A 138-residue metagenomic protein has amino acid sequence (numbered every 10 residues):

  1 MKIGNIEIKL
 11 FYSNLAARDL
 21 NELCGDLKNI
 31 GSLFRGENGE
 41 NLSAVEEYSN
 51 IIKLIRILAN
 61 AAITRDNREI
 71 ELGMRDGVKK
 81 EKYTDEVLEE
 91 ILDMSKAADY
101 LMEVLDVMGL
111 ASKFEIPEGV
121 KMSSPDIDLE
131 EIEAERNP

Functional and structural regions predicted by a protein language model:
M1-L15: Short, extreme N-terminal segment that most often corresponds to the first beta-strand
K2-I6, E22-N41, I63, N67-P138: Charged interaction scaffolds used for protein-protein
L15, D19-L23: Short Gly/aromatic-enriched secondary-structure transition segments
R35-I63: Cysteine/selenocysteine-centered motifs that mediate thiol-based redox chemistry or coordinate metal-sulfur cofactors
